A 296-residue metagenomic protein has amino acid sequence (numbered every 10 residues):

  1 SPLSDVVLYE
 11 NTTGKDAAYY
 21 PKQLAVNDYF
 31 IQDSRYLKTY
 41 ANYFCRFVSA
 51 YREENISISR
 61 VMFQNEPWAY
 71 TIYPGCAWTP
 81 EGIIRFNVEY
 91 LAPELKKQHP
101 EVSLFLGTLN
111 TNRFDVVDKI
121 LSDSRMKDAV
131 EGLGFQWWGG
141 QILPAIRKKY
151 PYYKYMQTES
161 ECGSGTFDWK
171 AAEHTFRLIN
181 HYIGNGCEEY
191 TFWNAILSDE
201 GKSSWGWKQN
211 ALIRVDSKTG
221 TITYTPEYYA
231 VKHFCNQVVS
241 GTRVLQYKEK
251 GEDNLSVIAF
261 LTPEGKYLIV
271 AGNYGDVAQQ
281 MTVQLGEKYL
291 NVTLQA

Functional and structural regions predicted by a protein language model:
S1-K119, D123: Substrate-binding cleft and catalytic face of glycoside hydrolase catalytic domains, especially the flexible beta-alpha
V61, L133, Y182, V231 (+1 more regions): Conserved, mostly hydrophobic/aromatic
F63-E66, L106-G107, F135, Q157 (+2 more regions): Conserved beta-strand positions
W68-A69, Y73, N110-V117, A145-L178 (+1 more regions): Active-site clefts of carbohydrate-active enzymes
P100-F105, R125-W169: Glycoside hydrolase catalytic-domain groove-lining segments
Q157-K232, Q246-E249: Aromatic/acidic polysaccharide-binding cleft in carbohydrate-active enzymes
Y247-G286: Carbohydrate-binding surface patches
